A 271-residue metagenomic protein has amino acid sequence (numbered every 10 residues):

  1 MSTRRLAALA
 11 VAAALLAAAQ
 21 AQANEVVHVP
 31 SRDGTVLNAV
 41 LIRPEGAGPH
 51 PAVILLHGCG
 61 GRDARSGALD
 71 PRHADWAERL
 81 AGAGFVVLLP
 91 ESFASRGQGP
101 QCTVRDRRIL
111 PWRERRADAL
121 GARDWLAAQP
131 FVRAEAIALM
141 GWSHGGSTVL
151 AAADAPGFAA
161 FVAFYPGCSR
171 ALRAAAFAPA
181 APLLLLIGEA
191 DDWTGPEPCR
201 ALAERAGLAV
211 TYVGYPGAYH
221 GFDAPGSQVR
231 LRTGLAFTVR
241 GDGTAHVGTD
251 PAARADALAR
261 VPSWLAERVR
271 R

Functional and structural regions predicted by a protein language model:
Q22-G48: N-terminal cap/lid segment of alpha/beta-hydrolase-fold proteins
G48-H50, G58-Q98, R170-A171, D192-G195: Short substrate-entry loop that stabilizes the transition state in hydrolases
G61-R72, L89-E114, V229-G243: Cap/lid segment of the alpha/beta-hydrolase catalytic domain
R108-Q129: Alpha/beta-hydrolase active-site loop
F131-G141: Alpha/beta-hydrolase fold nucleophile elbow
P179, L185-I187: Short beta-strand/loop motif that positions the catalytic acidic residue of the alpha/beta-hydrolase fold
A190-T194, H220-G221: Acidic catalytic loop of the alpha/beta-hydrolase fold
T194-E204: Short alpha-helix in the alpha/beta-hydrolase fold that links the catalytic acid
